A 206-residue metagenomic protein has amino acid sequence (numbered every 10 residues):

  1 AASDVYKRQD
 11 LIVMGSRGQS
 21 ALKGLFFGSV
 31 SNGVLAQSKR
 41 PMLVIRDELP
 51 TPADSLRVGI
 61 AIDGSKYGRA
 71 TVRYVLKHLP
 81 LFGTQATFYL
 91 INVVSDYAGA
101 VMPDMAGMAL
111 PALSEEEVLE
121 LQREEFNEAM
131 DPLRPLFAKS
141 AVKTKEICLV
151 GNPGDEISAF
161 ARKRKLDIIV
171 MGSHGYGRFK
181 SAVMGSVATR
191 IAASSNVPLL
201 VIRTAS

Functional and structural regions predicted by a protein language model:
A1, R8, T84-T87, V142-K143 (+1 more regions): Short loop/turn motifs at secondary-structure junctions
S3, C148-E156: Charged docking surfaces used in two-component/phosphorelay signaling
S3-P50, A159-S206: Gly/Ser-rich helix-loop-strand patches that form or flank binding pockets for ribonucleotide-derived cofactors
L43, Y89-I91, K145-L149, L200: General small-molecule cofactor/ligand-binding pocket signal
S55-A112, R134-K145, S194: Small/aliphatic-rich secondary-structure junction motif
P111-E125: A short acidic, glycine-rich active-site loop that binds or catalyzes chemistry on phosphate/adenosine moieties
F126-M130, R134: N-terminal membrane-insertion helices
P132, P153-R162: A short, acidic, amphipathic alpha-helical segment used as a generic capping/interface helix at domain edges
